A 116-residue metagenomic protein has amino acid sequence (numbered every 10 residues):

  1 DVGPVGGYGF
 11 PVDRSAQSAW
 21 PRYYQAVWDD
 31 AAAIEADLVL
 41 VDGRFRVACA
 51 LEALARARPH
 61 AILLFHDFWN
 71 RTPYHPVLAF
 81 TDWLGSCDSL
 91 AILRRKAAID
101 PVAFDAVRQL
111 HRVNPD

Functional and structural regions predicted by a protein language model:
D1-D116: S-adenosylmethionine/decaboxylated-SAM
